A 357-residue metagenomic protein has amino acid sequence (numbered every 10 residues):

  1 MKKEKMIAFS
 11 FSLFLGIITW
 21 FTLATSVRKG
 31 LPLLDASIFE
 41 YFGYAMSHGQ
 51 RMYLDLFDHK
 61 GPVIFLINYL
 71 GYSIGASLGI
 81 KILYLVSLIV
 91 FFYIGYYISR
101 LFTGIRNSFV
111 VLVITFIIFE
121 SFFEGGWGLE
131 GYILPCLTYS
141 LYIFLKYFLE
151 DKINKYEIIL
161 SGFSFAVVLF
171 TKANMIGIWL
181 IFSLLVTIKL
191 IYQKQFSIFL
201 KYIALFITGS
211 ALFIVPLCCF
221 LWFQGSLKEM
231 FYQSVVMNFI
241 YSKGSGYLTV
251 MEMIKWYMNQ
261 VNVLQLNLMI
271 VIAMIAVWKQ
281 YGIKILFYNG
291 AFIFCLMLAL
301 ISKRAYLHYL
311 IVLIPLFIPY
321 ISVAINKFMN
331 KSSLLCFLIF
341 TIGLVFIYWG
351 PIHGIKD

Functional and structural regions predicted by a protein language model:
K2, L13, Y93-Y96, V261-L296 (+1 more regions): Hydrophobic, aromatic-rich transmembrane alpha-helices and their immediate juxtamembrane boundary segments
P62, L66, I74-V90: Loop-to-helix entry region of an early transmembrane alpha helix in multi-pass inner-membrane enzymes
F92-I118, L134, K152-Y156: Transmembrane-helix signature of polytopic, membrane-embedded enzymes that assemble or transfer cell-envelope glycans
T103, S140-L160, Y192-Q193, I272-K284 (+1 more regions): Membrane-interface transmembrane helices that cradle and orient dolichyl/undecaprenyl
F123-I133, Y306-L307: Short acidic/glycine- and proline-prone juxtamembrane loop motifs at membrane-interface regions of multi-pass membrane
I133-D151, E157-L160, S164-F165, S183-V186 (+1 more regions): Specific aromatic-rich, kink-prone transmembrane helix
Y156-A173, W179-L184, L212, F292-I301: Membrane-interface alpha helices of multi-pass inner-membrane proteins
G177, L296-L298, S302-S333: Hydrophobic/aromatic-rich transmembrane helices and adjacent perimembrane loops
